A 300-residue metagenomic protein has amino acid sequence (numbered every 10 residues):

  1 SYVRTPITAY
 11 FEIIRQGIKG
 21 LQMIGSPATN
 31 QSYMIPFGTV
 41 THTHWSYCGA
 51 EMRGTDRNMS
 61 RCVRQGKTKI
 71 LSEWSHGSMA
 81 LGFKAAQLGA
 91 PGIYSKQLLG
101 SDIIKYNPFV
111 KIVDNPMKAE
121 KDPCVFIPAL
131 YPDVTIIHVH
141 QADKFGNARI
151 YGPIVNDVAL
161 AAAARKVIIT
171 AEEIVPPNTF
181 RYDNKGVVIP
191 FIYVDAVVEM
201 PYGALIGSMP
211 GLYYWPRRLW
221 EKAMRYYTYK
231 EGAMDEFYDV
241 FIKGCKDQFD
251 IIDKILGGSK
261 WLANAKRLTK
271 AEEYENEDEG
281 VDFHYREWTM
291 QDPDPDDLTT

Functional and structural regions predicted by a protein language model:
S1-T300: Conserved alpha/beta enzyme-core scaffold
